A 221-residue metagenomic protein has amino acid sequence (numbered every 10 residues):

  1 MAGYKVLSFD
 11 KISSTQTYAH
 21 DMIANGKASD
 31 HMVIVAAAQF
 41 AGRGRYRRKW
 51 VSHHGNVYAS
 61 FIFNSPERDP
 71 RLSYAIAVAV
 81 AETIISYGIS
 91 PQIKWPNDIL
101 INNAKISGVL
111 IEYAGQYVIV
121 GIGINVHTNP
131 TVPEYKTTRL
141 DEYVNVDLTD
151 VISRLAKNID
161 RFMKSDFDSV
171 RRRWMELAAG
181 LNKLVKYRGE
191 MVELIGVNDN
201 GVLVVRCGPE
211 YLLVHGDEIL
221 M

Functional and structural regions predicted by a protein language model:
M1-S86: N-terminal lobe of the biotin/lipoate ligase/transferase fold
A2, N25, P66-P91, I101-M221: Long, positively charged amphipathic alpha-helical accessory segments at protein N-termini or as interdomain linkers
D98: Conserved active-site carboxylates
